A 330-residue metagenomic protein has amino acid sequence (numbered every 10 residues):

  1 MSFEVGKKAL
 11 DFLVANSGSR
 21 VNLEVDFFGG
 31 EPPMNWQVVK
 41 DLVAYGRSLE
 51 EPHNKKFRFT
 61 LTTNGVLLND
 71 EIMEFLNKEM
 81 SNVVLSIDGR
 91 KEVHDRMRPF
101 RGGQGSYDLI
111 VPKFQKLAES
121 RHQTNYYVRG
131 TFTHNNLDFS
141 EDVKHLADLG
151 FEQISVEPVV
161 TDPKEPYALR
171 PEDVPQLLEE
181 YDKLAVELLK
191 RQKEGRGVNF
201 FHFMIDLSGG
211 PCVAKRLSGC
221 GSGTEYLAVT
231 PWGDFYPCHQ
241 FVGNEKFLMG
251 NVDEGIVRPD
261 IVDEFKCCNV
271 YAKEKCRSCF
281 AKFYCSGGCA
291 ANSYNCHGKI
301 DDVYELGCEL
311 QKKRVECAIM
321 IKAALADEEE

Functional and structural regions predicted by a protein language model:
M1-V5, Q37, D41, L109-P112 (+9 more regions): Generic recognition of stable, solvent-exposed alpha-helical segments in well-folded globular domains
F3-D26, N35-V159: Radical SAM/AdoMet-radical enzyme domain recognition
G29-G30: Short acidic donor-binding/metal-coordinating loop in glycosyltransferase active sites
E92, R96-D108, Q115, E119-Y226 (+1 more regions): Radical SAM enzyme [4Fe-4S]-AdoMet core and its adjacent flexible, acidic and glycine-rich loops/tails across
T230: Short, acidic, Ser/Thr-enriched surface-loop or helix-capping motifs
V242-E330: Flexible mid-to-C-terminal extensions adjoining Fe-S/redox cofactors in radical SAM and related proteins
